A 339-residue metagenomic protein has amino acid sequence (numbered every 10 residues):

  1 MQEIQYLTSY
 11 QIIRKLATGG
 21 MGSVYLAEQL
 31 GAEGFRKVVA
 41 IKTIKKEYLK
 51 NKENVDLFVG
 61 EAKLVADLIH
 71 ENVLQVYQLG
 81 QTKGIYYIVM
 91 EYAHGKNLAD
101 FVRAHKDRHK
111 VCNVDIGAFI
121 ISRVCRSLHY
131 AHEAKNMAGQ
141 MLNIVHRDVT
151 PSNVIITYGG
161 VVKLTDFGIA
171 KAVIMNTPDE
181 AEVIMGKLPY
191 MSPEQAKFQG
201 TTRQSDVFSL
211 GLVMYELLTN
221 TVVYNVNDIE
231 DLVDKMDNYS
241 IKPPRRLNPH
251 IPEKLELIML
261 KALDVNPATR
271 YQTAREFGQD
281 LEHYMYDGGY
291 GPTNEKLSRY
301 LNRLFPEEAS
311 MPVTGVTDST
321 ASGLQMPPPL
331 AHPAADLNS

Functional and structural regions predicted by a protein language model:
I13-G20, V24: Protein kinase glycine-rich loop
K45-D67: AlphaC helix of the eukaryotic protein kinase fold
L79: Activation-segment/catalytic-loop signature of the eukaryotic protein kinase fold
K83-N97, F101: Conserved short submotifs of the Hanks-type protein kinase catalytic core that shape the nucleotide-binding pocket
R126-I144: Protein kinase catalytic-loop region centered on the HRD/HxD motif
P189-M326, A331-P333, L337: C-terminal lobe helix-coil module of Hanks-type protein kinase domains
